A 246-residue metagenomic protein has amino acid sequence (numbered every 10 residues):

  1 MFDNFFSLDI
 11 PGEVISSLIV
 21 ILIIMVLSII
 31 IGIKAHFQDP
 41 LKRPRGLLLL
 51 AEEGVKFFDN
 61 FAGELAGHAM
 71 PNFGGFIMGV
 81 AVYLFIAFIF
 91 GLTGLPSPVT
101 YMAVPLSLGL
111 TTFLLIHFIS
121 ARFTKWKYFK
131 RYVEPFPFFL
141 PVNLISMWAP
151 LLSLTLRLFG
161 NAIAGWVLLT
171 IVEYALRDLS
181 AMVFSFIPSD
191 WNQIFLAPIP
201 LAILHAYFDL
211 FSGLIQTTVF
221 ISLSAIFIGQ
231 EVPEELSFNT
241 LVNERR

Functional and structural regions predicted by a protein language model:
M1-R246: Selective transmembrane helix interface/packing segments
